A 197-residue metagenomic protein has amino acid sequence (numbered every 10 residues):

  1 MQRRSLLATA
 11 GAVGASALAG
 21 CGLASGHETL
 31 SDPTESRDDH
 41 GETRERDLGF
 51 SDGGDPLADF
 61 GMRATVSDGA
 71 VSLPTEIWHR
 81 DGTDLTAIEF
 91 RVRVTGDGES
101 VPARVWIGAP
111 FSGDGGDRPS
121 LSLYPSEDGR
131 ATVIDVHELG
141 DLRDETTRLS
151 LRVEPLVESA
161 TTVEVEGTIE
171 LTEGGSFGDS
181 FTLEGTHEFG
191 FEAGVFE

Functional and structural regions predicted by a protein language model:
M1-E197: Terminal disorder- and signal-encoded targeting elements
